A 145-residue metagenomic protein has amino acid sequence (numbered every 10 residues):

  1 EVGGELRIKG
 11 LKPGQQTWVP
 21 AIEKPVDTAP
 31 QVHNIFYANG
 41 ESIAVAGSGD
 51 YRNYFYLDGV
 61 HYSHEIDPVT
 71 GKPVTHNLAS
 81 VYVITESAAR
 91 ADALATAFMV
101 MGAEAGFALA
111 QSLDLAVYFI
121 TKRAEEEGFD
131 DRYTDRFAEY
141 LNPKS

Functional and structural regions predicted by a protein language model:
E1-S145: Mature catalytic core of soluble alpha/beta enzymes
